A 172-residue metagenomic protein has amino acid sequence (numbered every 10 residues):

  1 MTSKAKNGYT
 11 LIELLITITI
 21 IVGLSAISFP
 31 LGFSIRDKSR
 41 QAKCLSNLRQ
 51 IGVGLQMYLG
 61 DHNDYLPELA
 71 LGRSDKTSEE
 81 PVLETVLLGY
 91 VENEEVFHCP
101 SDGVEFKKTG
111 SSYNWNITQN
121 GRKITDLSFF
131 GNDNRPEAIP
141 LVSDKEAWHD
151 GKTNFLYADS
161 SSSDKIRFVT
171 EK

Functional and structural regions predicted by a protein language model:
T2-R36: N-terminal single-pass transmembrane signal-anchor helix
K6, K43, Q50, S78-V82 (+4 more regions): A generic fold-level signal
A26, P30-P81, N93-V96, S161-I166: Conserved hydrophobic/amphipathic alpha-helical signal-anchor segments
K76-E80, E105-S112: Short, solvent-exposed polar/charged micro-motifs at secondary-structure junctions
V86, E92-E95, K107-K172: Active-site-flanking ligand-binding surface segments in enzyme catalytic domains
C99-S101: A surface-exposed partner-binding patch
